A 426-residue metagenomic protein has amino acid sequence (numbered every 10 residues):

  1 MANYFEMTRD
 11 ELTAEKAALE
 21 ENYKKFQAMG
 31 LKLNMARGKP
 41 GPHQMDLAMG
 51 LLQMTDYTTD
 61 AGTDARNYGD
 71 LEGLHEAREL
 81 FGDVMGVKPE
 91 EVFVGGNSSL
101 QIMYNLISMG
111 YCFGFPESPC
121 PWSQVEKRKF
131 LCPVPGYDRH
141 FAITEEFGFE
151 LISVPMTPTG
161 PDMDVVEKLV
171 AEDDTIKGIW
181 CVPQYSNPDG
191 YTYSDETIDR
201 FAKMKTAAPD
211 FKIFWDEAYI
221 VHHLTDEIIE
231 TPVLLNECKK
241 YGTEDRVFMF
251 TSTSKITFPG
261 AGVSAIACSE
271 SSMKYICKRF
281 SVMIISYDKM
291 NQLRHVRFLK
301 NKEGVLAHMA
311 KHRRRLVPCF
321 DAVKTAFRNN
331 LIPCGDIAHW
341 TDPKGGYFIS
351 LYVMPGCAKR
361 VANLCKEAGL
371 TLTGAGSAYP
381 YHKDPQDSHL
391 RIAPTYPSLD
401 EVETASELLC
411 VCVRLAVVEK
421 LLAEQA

Functional and structural regions predicted by a protein language model:
A2-E72, E76-D83, E367-L370: N-terminal "arm"/small-domain region of PLP-dependent enzymes with the aminotransferase-like
G38-P42, S99-L100, G136-D138, T159 (+9 more regions): Short, solvent-exposed loop/turn segments at secondary-structure junctions
T63-P209, I220-G242, C410, R414-Q425: Conserved core of the PLP fold type I
S123, N236-V317, N330, V418: Conserved core segment of the aminotransferase class I/II
A310-K324, D336-Y352, K366: Conserved glycine-rich beta-strand-loop-beta hairpin in the small C-terminal domain of fold type I
S350-P355, L372-R414: Conserved PLP-binding active-site segment of the aspartate aminotransferase-like
V361-E367, A405-C410: Short amphipathic alpha-helices in soluble, non-transmembrane regions that often serve as interface/regulatory elements
